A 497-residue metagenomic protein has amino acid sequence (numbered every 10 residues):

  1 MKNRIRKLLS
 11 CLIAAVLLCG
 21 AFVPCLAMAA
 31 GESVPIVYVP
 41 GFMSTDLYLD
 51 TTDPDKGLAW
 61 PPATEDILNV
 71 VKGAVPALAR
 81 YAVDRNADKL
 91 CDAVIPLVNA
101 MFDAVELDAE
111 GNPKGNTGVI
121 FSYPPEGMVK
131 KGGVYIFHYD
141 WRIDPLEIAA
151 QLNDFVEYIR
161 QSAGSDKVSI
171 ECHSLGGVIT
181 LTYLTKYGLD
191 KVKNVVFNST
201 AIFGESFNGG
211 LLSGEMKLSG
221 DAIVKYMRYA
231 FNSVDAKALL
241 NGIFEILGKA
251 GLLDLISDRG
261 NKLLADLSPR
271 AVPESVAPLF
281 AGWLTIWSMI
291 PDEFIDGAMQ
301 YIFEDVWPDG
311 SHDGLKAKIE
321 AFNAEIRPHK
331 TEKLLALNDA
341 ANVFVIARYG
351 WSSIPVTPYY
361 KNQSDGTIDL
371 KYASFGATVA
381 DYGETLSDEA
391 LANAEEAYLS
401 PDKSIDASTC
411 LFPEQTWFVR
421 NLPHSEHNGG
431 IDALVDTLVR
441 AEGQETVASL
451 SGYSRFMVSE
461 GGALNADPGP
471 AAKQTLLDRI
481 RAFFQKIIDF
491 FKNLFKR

Functional and structural regions predicted by a protein language model:
K2-L12: Bacterial N-terminal signal peptides that target proteins for export
L12, Q485-R497: Low-complexity, charge- and small-residue-enriched intrinsically disordered regions
I13, L17-A21: Hydrophobic core
A21-G31: Sec-dependent signal peptide cleavage junction
A30-E171, L175-A230, L264-L267, S352 (+1 more regions): N-terminal non-catalytic accessory region
Y135, Y139, I143, S268-K361: Alpha/beta-hydrolase fold catalytic core
G220-G310: Alpha/beta-hydrolase-fold enzymes
